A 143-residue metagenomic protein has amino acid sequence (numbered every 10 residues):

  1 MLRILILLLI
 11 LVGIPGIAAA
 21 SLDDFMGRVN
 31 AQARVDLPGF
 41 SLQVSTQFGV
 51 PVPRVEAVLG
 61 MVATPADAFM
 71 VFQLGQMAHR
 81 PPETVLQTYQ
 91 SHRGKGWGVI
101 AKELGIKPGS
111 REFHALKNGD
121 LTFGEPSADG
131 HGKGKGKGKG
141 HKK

Functional and structural regions predicted by a protein language model:
R3-G16: Bacterial N-terminal signal peptides
A19-K143: Mature extracytoplasmic/periplasmic regions of secreted or cell-envelope proteins, especially long low-complexity
